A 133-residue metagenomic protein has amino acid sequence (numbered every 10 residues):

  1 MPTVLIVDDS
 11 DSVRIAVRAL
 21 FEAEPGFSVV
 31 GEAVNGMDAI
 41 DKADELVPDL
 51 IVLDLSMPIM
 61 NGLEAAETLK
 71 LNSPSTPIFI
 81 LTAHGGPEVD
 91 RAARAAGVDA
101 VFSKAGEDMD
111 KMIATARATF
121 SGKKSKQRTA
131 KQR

Functional and structural regions predicted by a protein language model:
M1-V13, V17-F21: Conserved acidic segment of CheY-like receiver
G26-V34, K42: Short hydrophobic/Thr-rich beta-strand motif most characteristic of the beta2 strand and flanking loop of CheY-like
N35-D38, N61-E64: Acidic catalytic/metal-coordinating carboxylates
D44-L46, T68-S75, A96: Conserved phosphotransfer cores of two-component systems
L46-V52: Active-site beta3 strand of CheY-like receiver
M57: Receiver (REC) domain active-site loop signature in two-component systems and cognate sites in sensor histidine kinases
E64, G85-F102, G106-A118: Alpha4 helix (beta4-alpha4-beta5 surface) of REC/receiver domains from two-component response regulators
